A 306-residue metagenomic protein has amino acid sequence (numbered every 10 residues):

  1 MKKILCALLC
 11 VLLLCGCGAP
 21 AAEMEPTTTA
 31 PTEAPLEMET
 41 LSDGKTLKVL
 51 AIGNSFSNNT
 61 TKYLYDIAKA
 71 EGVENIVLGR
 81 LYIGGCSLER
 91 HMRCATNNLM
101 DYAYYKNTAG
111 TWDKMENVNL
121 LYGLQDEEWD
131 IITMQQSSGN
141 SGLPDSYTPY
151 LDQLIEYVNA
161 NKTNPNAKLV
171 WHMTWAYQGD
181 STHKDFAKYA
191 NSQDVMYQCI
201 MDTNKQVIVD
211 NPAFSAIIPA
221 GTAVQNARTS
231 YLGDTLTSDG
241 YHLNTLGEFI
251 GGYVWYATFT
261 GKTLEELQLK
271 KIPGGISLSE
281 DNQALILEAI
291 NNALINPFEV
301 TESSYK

Functional and structural regions predicted by a protein language model:
M1-L8: Positively charged n-region of N-terminal signal peptides that target proteins for export
L9-L14: Hydrophobic core
C17-E25: Bacterial lipoprotein signal-peptidase II cleavage site
P31-V73, I286, I295-F298, Y305: N-terminal module-boundary/linker segments of secreted carbohydrate-active enzymes
L50-I52, L81, H172: Short hydrophobic segments within beta-strands
N59-T148: Conserved SGNH/GDSL esterase-like catalytic core that processes O-acyl groups on lipids and polysaccharides
V118-Y241, T245, E266: Alpha-helical cap/lid subdomain in secreted, periplasmic, or secretory-pathway luminal O-acyl-processing enzymes
H242, L246, G252-K306: Conserved catalytic region of serine esterases and O-acyltransferases that act on ester linkages in lipids
